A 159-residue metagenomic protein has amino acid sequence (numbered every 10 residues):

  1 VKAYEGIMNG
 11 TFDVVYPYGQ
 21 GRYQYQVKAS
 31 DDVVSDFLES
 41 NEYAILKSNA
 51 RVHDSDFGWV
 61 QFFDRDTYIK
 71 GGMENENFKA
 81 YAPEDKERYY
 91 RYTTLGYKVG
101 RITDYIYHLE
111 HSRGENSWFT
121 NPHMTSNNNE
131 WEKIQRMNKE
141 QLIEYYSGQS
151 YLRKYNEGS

Functional and structural regions predicted by a protein language model:
V1-N77: Conserved catalytic core of nucleotide-sugar-dependent glycosyltransferases
N49-A50, S55, R65-D66, E76-S159: C-terminal catalytic/acceptor-binding lobe
